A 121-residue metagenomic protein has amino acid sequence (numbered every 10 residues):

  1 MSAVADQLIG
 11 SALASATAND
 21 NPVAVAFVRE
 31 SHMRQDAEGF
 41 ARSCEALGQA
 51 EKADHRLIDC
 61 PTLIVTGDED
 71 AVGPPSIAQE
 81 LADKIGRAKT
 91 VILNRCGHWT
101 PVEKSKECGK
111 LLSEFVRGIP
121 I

Functional and structural regions predicted by a protein language model:
M1-L57: Conserved alpha/beta-hydrolase catalytic His-Asp/Glu region
L8, C44, L81, C108 (+2 more regions): Hydrophobic "lid"/C-terminal helical patch of Rossmann-like NAD(P)-dependent dehydrogenase/epimerase domains
A50, A71, W99-V102: Short C-terminal tail/terminal secondary-structure segment of NAD(P)H-dependent dehydrogenase/reductase domains
E51, D68, N94: Nucleotide-sugar donor-binding loop of glycosyltransferases
R56-D59, D83-I85: Short, conserved loop/helix-junction motifs that constitute active-site signature segments in enzyme catalytic cores
I58, I64-T66, D70: Short beta-strand/loop motif that positions the catalytic acidic residue of the alpha/beta-hydrolase fold
A71-I77: Conserved alpha/beta-hydrolase "acid-adjacent" motif
G86-I121: Catalytic active-site module of serine/aspartate enzymes centered on a nucleophile-bearing elbow/loop
